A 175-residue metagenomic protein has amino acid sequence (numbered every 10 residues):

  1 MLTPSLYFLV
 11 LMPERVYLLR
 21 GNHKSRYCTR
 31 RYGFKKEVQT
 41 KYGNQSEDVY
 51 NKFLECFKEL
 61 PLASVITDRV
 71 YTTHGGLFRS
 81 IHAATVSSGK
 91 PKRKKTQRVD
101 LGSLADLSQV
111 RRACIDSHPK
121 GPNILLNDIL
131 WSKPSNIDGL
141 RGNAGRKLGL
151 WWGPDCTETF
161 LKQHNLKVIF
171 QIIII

Functional and structural regions predicted by a protein language model:
M1-I175: Feature recognizes metal-dependent phosphohydrolase scaffolds
